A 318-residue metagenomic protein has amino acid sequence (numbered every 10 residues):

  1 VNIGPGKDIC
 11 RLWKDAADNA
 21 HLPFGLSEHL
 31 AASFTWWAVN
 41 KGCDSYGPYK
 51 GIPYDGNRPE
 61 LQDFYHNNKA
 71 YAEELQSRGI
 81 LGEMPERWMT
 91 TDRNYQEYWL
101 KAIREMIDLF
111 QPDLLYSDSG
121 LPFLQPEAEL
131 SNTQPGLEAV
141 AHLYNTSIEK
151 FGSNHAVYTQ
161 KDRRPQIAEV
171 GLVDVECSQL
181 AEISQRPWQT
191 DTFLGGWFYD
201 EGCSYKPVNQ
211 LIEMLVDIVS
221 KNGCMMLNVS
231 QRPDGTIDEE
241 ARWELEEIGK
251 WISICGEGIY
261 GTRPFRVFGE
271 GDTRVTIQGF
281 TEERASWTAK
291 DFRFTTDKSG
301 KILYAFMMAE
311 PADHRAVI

Functional and structural regions predicted by a protein language model:
V1-I318: Mature catalytic domains of secreted/periplasmic carbohydrate-active enzymes
